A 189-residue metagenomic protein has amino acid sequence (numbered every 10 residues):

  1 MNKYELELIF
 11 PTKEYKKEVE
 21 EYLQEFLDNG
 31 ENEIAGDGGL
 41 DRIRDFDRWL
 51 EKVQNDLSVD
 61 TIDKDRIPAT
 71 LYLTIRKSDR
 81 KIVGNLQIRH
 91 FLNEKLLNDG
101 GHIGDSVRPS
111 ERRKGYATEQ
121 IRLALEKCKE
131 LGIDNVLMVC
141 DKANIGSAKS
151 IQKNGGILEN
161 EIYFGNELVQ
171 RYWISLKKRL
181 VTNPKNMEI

Functional and structural regions predicted by a protein language model:
M1-H102, P109, G165-I189: GNAT-family acyltransferases
E18, Q120, G146: Charged catalytic carboxylate motif
G104-V107, R113-E126, E130, K149-K153: Conserved acetyl-CoA-binding loop-helix of GNAT-fold acetyltransferases
C128-V139: Conserved GNAT acetyl-CoA-binding A-motif
K129, G146, L168-Q170: Short secondary-structure boundary/hinge segments and terminal tails
M138-A148: Conserved beta-strand-loop-alpha-helix junction that forms the acyl-donor binding cleft
V139-C140, G155-R171: Conserved catalytic-core motifs of GNAT/GCN5-like acyltransferases
